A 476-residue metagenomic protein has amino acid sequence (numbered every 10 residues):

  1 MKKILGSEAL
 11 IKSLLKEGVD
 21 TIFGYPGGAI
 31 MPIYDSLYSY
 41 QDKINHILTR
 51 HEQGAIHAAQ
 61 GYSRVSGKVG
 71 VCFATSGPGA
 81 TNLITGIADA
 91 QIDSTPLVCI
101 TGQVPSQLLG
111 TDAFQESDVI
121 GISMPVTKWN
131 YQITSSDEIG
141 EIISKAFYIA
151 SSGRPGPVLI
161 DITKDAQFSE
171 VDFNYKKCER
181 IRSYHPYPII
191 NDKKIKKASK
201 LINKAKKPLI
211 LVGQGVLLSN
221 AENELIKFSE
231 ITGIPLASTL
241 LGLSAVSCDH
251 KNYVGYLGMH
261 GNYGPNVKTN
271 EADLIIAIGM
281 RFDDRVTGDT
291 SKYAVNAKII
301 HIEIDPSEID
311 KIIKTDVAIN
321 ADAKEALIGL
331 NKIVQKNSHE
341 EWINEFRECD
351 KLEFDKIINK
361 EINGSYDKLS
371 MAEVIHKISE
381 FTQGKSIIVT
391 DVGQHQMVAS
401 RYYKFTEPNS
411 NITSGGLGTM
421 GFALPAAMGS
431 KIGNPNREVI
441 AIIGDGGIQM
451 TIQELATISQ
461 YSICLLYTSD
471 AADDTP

Functional and structural regions predicted by a protein language model:
I4-I84: N-terminal cofactor/phosphate-binding cores enriched in small/glycine residues, especially glycine-rich loops such as
S7-I11, L15-D20, G28, I33-Y38 (+1 more regions): Active-site diphosphate/adenylate-binding microenvironment
D20-G24, I44-I47, V65-V104, L211-Q214 (+3 more regions): A short, small-residue-rich loop immediately preceding and capping a beta-strand
R64, Q214-I300, T406-R437, T451-Q453: Glycine-rich, anion-gripping cofactor-binding loops and their flanking helix/strand elements in enzyme active sites
F114-G153, E271, A326: Conserved thiamine diphosphate
D137, K200, N296-V392: Phosphate/pyrophosphate-binding active-site segments
K145, I149-K204, I358: Conformationally flexible catalytic loops at phosphate/diphosphate-handling active centers
Y467-P476: Single conserved hydrophobic/aromatic residue that forms the stacking wall/gate of nucleotide- or nucleobase-binding
